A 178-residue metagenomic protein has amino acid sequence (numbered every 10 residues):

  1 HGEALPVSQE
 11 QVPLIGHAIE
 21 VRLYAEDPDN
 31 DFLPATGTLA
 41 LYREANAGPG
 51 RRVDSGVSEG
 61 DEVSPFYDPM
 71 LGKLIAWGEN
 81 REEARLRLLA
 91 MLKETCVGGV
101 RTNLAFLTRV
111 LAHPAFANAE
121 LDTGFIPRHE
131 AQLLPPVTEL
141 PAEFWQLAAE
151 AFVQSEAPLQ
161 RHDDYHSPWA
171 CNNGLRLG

Functional and structural regions predicted by a protein language model:
H1-G178: Catalytic cores of soluble metabolic enzymes centered on carboxylation/carboxyl-transfer
